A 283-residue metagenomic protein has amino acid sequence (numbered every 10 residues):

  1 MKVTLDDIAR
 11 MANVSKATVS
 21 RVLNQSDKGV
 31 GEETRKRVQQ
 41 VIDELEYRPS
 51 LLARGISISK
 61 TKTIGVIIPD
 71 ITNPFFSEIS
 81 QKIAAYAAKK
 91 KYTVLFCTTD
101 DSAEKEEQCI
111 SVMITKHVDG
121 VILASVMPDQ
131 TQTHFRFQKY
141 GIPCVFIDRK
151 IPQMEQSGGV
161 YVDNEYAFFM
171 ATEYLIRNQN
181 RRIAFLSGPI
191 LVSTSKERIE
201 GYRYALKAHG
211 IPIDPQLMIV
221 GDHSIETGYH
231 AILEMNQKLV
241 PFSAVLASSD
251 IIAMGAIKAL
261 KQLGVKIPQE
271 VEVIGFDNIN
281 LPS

Functional and structural regions predicted by a protein language model:
M1-T4, I42-F75, I79-Q81, K89-K90 (+2 more regions): N-terminal helix-turn-helix/winged-helix DNA-binding helices and compositionally similar short basic alpha-helical
M1-T61: N-terminal helix-turn-helix DNA-binding module of bacterial transcription factors
M11, E44, A85-K90, S111-I114 (+3 more regions): Bacterial carbohydrate/catabolite-sensing allosteric modules
K16-S20, I56-D70, Y174, R182-P189: Short beta-strand segments enriched in small/hydrophobic residues
E44-S50, E104, S125-M127, I257: Short gly/ser/thr-rich secondary-structure transition/capping motifs
D100-A103, V126-Q130, I251: Short beta->alpha connector loops
